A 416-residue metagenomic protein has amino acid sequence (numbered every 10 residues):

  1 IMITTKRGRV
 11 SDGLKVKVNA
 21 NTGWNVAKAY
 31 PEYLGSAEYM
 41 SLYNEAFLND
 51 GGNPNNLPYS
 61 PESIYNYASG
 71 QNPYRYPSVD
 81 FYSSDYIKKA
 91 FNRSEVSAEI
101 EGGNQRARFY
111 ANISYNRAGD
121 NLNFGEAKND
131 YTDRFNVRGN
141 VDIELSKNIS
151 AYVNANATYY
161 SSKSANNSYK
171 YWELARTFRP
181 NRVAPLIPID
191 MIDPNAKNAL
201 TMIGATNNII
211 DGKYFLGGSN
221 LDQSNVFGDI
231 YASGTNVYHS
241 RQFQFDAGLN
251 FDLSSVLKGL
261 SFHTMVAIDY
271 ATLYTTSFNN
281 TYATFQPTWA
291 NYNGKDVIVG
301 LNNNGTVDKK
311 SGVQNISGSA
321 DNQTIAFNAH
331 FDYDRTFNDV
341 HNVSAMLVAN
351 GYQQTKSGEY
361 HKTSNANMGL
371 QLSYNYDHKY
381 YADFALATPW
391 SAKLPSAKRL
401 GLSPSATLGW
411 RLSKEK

Functional and structural regions predicted by a protein language model:
M2-S240, N250, S254: Membrane-proximal, glycine/serine-rich, low-complexity loop/turn segments characteristic of large bacterial
R7, G103-R106, I143-K147, L253-L257 (+4 more regions): Outer-membrane beta-barrel strand-turn architecture
V16-W24, I113-Y115, V153-Y159, T264-Y270 (+3 more regions): Transmembrane beta-barrel strands of outer-membrane/channel proteins
N19, G23, N136-N140, Y152 (+6 more regions): One-face residue pattern on beta-strands with alternating periodicity enriched for small/polar residues
A27-P31, D120-F124, S150, S162-N166 (+6 more regions): Outer-membrane beta-barrel proteins
Y33-Y39, A127-T132, S168-F178, F278-T288 (+2 more regions): Flexible, surface-exposed loop regions and adjacent strand-edge segments of Gram-negative outer-membrane beta-barrel
K88-R108, I113-S114, N154-N156, D211-F278 (+5 more regions): Outer-membrane beta-barrel transmembrane strands
S344-A345, A349-S405, W410, K414: Signature of Gram-negative outer-membrane beta-barrel scaffolds
